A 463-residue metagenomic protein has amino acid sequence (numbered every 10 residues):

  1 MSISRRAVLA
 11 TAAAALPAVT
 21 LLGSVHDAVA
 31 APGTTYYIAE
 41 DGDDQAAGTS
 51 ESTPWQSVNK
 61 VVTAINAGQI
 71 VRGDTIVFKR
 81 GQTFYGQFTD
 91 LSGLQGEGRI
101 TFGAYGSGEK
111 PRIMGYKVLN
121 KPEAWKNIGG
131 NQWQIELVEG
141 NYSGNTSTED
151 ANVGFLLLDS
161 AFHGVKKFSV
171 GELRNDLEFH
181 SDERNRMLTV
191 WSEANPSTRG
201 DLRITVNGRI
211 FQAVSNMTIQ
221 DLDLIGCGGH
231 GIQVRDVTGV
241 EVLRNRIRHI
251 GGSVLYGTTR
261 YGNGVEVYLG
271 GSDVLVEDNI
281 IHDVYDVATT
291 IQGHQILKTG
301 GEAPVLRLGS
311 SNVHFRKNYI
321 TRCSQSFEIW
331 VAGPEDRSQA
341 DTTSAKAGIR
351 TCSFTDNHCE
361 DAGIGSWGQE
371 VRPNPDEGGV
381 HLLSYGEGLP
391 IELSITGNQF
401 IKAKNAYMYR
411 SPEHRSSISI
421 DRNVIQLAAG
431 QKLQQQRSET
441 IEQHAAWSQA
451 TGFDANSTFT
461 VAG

Functional and structural regions predicted by a protein language model:
I3-L9, S107: N-terminal export leaders
A7-D27: N-terminal export signals
V29-P32: Low-complexity, acidic Ser/Thr/Pro-rich repeat tracts that form intrinsically disordered stalk/linker regions of very
T35-R235, S253-T258, V267, G300-E302 (+3 more regions): Extracellular polysaccharide-degrading/modifying enzymes targeting complex plant/algal/animal polysaccharides
N120, A124-G140, N175-D176, I204-R209 (+6 more regions): Extracellular beta-strand/beta-solenoid scaffold signature
S215-G226, T238-S253, Y261-G264, G271-S326 (+6 more regions): Right-handed parallel beta-helix
G365-G368, A406-M408, Q431-Q436, A455-T460: Acidic/polar loop patches that form or flank catalytic/metal-binding clefts of enzymes that bind anionic ligands
I401-N405, Y409-P412, I418-E439: Leucine-rich solenoid repeat modules
